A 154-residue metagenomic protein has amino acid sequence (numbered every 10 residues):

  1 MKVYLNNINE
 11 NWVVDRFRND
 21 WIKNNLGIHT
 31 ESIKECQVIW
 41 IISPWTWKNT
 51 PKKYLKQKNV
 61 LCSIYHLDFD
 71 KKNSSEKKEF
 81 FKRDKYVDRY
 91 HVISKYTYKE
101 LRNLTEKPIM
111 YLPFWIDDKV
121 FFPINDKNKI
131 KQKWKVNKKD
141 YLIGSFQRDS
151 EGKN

Functional and structural regions predicted by a protein language model:
M1-K53: N-terminal pre-catalytic "stem/leader" segment of glycosyltransferase-like enzymes
Y4-L5, S63, S145: Structural cue for short, hydrophobic secondary-structure segments
L26-H29, L61, K77, Y96-T97 (+2 more regions): Catalytic phosphate/metal-binding cores of nucleic-acid and nucleotide-processing enzymes, i.e., regions that mediate
E35-P44, K53-K72, R89-V92: Active-site proximal beta-strand in glycosyltransferases
N73-D88: A conserved, positively charged/aromatic
D88-R102, E106-I124: Donor nucleotide-sugar binding/catalytic pocket of nucleotide-sugar-dependent glycosyltransferases
F122-V136: A short helix/loop element that forms part of the nucleotide-sugar donor recognition site in Leloir-type
V136-K153: Conserved donor-binding/catalytic core segment of Leloir-type glycosyltransferases
